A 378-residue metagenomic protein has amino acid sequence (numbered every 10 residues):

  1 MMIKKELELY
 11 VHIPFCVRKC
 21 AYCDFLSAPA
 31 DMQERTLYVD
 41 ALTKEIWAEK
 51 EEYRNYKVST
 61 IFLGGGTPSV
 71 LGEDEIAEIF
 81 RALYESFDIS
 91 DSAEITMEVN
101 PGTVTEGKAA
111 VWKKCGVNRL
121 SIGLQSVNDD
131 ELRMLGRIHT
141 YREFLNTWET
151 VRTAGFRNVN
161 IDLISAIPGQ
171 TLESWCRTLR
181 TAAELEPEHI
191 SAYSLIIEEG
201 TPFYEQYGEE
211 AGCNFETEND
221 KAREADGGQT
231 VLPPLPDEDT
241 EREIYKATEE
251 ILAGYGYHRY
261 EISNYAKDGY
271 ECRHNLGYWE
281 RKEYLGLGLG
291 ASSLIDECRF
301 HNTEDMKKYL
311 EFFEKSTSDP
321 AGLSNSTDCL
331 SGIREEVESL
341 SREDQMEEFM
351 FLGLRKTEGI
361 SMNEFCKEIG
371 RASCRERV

Functional and structural regions predicted by a protein language model:
I3-E6, S27-E51, Y56-I369: C-terminal scaffold of the Radical SAM
L9-H12: Short active-site neighborhood of thiol/selenol oxidoreductases, capturing the structured segment around
P14-F25: Local cysteine-cluster metal-coordination motifs and their immediate loop/turn environment, predominantly Fe-S cluster
I369-V378: Residue-level detector of conserved catalytic or cofactor/ligand-binding positions in enzyme active sites
